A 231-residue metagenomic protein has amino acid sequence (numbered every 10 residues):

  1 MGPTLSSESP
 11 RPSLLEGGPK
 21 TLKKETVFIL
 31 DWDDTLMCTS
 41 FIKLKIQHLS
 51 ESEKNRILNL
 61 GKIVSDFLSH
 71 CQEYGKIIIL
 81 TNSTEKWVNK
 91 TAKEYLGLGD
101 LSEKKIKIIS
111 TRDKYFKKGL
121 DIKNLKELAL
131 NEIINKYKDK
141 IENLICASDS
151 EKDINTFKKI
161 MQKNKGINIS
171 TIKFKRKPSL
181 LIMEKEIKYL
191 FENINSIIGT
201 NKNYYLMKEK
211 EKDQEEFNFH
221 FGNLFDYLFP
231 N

Functional and structural regions predicted by a protein language model:
G2-K123, L181: Alpha-helical substrate-recognition element adjacent to the catalytic core
E73, K86-N231: C-terminal cap/substrate-recognition subdomain and adjoining C-terminal extension of metal-dependent phosphatase-like
